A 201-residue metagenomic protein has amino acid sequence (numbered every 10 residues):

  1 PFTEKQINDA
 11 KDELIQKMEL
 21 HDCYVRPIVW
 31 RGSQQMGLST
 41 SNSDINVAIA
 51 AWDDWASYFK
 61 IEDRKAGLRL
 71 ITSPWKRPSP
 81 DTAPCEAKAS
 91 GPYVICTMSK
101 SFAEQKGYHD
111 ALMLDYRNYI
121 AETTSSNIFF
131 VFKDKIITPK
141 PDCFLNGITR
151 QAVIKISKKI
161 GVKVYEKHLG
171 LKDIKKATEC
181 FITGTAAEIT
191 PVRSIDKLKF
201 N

Functional and structural regions predicted by a protein language model:
P1-E13, K17, W30, Q35-N201: Helix-start/capping segments and mature chain N-termini
L20-R26: Ordered, amphipathic secondary-structure segments that act as subunit-interaction surfaces in large macromolecular
